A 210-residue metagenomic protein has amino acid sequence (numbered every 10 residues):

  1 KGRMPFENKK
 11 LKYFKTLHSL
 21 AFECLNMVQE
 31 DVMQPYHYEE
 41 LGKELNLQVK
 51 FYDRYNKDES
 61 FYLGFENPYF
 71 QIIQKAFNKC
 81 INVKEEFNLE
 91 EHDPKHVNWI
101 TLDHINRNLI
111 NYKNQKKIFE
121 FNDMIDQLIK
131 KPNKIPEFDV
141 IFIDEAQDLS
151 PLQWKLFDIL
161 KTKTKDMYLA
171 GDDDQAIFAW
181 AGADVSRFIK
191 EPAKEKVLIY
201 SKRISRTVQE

Functional and structural regions predicted by a protein language model:
K1-E30: P-loop NTPase Walker
G2-K9, G42, M124, L128-K131 (+2 more regions): Alpha-helix C-terminal capping segments
K10, T16, E30, P35-E39 (+4 more regions): SF2 helicase/translocase NTPase motor core, specifically the RecA-like lobe 1 inter-motif segment between Walker
K15, S19, V140, Q147-E210: Conserved helicase motor core of SF1/SF2 NTP-dependent helicases
L20-Q71: A basic- and aromatic-enriched beta-loop-alpha substructure that forms the phosphate/nucleotide- and DNA/RNA-contacting
E23-L25, Y112, A176-F178: A short acidic, helix-capping loop that chelates divalent metal ions and anchors anionic groups
F51-F142, P151-L156, A179: Accessory N-terminal region flanking or inserted into the helicase ATPase core in nucleic-acid motor proteins
